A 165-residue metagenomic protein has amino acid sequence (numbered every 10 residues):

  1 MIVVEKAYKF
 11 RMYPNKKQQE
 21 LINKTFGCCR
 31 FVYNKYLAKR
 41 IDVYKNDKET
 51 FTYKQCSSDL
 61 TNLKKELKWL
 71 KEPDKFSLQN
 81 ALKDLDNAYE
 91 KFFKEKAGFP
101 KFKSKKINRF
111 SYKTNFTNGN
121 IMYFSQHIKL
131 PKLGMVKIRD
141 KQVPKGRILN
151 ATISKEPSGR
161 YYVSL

Functional and structural regions predicted by a protein language model:
M1-L165: Nucleic-acid substrate recognition interfaces
